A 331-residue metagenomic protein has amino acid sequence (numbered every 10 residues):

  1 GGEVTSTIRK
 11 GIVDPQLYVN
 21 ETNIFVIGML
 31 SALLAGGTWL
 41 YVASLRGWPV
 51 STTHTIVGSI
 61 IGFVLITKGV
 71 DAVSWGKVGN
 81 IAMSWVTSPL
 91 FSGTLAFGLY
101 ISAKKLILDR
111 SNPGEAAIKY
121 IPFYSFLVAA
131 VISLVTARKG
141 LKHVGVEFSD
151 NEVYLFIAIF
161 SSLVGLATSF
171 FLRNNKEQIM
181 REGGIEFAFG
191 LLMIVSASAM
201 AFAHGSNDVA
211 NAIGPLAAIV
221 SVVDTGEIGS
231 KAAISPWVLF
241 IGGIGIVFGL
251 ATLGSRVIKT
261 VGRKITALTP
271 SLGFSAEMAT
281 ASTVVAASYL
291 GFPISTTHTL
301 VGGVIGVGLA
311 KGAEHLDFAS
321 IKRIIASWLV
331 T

Functional and structural regions predicted by a protein language model:
G1-V330: Alpha-helical transmembrane segments and immediately membrane-proximal extracytoplasmic
